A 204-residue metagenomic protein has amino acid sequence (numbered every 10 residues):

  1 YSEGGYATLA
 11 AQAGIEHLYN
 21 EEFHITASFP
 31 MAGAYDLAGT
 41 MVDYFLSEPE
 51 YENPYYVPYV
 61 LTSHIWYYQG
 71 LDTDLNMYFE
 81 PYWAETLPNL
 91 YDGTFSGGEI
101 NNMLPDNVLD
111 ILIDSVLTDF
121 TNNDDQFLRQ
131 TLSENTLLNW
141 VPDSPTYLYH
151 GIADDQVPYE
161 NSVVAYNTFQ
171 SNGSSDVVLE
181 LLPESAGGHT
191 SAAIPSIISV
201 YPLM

Functional and structural regions predicted by a protein language model:
Y1-Y51: Primarily recognizes the serine-hydrolase "nucleophile elbow" in alpha/beta-hydrolase and SGNH/GDSL folds
A11, S133, S144-T146, P158-F169: Short alpha-helix in the alpha/beta-hydrolase fold that links the catalytic acid
E22-A27, P142-P145, N172-V178: Loop/turn elements at helix/coil->beta-strand transitions in domains of secreted/extracellular proteins
M31, Y149-G151, L182: Generic beta-strand/beta-sheet core signal
M31-N139: Accessory cap/linker subdomain of secreted extracellular hydrolases
L37, I152-P158: Acidic catalytic loop of the alpha/beta-hydrolase fold
V42, T121-D124, L128-Q130, Q156 (+2 more regions): C-terminal catalytic histidine-bearing segment of alpha/beta-hydrolase fold enzymes
P142, Y147-D154: Short beta-strand/loop motif that positions the catalytic acidic residue of the alpha/beta-hydrolase fold
